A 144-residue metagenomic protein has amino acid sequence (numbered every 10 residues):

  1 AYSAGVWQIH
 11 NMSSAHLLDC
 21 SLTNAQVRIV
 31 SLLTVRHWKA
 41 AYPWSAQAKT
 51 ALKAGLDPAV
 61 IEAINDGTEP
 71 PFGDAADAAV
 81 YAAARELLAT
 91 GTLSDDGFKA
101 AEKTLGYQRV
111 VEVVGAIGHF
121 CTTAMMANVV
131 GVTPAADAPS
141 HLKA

Functional and structural regions predicted by a protein language model:
A1-A144: Hydrophobic alpha-helical segments
